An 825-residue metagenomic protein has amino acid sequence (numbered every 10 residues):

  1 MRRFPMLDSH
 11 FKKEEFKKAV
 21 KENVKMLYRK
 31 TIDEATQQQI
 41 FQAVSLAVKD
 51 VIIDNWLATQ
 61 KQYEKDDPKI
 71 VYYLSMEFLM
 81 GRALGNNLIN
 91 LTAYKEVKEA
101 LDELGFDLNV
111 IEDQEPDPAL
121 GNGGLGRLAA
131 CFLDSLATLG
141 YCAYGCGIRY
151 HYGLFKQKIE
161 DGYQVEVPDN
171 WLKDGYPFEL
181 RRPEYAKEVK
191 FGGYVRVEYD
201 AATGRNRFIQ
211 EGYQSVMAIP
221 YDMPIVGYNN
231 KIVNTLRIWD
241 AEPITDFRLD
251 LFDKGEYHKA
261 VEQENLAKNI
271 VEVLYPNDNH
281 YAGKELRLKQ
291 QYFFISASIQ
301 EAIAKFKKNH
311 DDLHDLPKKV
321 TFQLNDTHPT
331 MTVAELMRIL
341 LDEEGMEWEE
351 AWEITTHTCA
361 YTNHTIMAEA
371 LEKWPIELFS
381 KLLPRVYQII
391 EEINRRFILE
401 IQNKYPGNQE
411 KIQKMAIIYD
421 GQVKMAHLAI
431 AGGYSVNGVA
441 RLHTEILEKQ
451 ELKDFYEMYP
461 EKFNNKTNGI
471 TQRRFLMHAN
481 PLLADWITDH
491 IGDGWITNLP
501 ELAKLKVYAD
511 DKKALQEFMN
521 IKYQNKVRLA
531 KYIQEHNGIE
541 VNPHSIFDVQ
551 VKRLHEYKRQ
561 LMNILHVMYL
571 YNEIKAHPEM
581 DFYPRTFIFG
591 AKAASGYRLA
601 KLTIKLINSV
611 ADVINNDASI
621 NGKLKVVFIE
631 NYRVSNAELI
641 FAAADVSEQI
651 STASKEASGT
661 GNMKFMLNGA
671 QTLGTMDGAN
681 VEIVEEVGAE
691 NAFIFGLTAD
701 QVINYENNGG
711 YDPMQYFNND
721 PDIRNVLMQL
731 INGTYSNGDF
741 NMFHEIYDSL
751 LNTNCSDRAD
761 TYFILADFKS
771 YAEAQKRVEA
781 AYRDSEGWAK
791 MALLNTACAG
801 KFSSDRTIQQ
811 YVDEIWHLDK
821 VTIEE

Functional and structural regions predicted by a protein language model:
R2-E825: A conserved ligand/cofactor-binding region detector
